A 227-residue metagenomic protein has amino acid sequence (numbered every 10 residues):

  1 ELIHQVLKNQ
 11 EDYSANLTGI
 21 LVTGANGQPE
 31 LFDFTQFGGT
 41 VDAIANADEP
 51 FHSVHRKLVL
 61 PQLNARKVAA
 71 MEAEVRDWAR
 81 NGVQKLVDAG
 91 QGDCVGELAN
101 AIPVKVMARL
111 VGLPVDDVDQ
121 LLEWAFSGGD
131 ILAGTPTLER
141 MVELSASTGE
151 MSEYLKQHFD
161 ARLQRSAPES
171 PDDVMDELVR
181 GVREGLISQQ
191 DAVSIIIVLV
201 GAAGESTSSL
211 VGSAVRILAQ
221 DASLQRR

Functional and structural regions predicted by a protein language model:
E1-R227: Cytochrome P450
